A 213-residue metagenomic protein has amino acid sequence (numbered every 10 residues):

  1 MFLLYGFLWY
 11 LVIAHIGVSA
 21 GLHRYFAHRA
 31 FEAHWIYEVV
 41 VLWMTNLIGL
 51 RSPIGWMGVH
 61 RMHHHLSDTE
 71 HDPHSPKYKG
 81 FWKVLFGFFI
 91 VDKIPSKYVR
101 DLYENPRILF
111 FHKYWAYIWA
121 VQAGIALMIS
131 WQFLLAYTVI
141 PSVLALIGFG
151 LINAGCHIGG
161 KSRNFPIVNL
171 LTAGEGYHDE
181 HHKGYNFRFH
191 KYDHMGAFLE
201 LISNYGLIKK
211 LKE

Functional and structural regions predicted by a protein language model:
M1-L151, G155, N186-E213: Non-catalytic, topology-defining segments of multipass membrane proteins
I158: Inter-helical turn/loop segments and adjacent helix faces that build the functional surface of alpha-helical bundle
K161: Polar-ligand-bearing catalytic/cofactor-coordination segments of membrane-embedded or membrane-tethered inner-membrane
F165: C-type cytochrome heme-c attachment and multiheme electron-transfer modules
N169-G176: Long helical/loop segments within the catalytic core of UDP-sugar-dependent glycosyltransferases, especially the large
D179-E180: C-terminal transmembrane module of eukaryotic multi-pass membrane proteins
K183: Aromatic-glycine-rich donor-binding/catalytic loop that engages nucleotide-sugar donors across glycosyltransferases
